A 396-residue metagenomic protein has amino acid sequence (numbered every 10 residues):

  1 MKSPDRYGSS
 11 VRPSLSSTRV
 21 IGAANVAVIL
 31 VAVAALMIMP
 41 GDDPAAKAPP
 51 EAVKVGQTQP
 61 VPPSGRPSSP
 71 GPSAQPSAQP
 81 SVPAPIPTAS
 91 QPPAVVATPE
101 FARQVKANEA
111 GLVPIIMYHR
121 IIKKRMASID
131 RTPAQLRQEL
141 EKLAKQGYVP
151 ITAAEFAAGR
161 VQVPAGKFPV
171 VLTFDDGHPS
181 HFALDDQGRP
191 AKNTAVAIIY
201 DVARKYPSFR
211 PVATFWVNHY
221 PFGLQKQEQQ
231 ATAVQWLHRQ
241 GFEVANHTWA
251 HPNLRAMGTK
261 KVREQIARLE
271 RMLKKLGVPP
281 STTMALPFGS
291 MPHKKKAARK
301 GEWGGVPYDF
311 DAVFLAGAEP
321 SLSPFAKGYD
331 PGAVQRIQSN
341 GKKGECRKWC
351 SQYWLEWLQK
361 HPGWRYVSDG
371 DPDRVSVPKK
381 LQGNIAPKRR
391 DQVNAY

Functional and structural regions predicted by a protein language model:
K2-V20, N25, I29-A32, I38-P40 (+8 more regions): C-terminal active-site subregion of NodB/CE4 polysaccharide deacetylases
A46-K54: Juxtamembrane extracytosolic/periplasmic "stalk" immediately C-terminal to the first targeting helix
V105-N108, V163, Y200-R210, K226-A245 (+2 more regions): Acidic (Asp/Glu)-rich catalytic clusters
P114-M117, Y148-A153, V171-L172, A195-Q227 (+5 more regions): Short, well-structured secondary-structure segments
L184-D186, F215-L224, A250-T259: Surface-exposed cleft-lining segments at the edges of enzyme active sites
N218, W249-A250, G289, A318: Histidine- and/or cysteine-centered catalytic micro-motif in compact active-site loops
